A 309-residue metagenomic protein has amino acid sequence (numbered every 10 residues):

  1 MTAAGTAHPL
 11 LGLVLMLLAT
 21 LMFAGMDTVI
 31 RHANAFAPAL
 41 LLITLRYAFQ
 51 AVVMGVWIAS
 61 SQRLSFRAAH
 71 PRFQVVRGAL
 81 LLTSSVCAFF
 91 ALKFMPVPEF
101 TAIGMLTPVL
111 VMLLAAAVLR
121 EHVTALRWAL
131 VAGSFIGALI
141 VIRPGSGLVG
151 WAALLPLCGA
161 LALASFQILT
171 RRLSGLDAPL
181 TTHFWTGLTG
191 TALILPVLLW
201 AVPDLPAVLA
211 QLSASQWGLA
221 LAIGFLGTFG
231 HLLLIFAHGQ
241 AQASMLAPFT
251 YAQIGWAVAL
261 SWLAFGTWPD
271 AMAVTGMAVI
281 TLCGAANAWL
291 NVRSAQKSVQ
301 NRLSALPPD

Functional and structural regions predicted by a protein language model:
T2, G255-D309: C-terminal-most transmembrane helix of multi-pass membrane proteins
T2-A3, A51-H70, I136-L148, T191-S215 (+2 more regions): Membrane-interface helix-cap regions at the ends of transmembrane helices in multi-pass membrane proteins
L11-A19, I58, R63-A88, W151-G159 (+2 more regions): Loop-to-transmembrane-helix transition segments
L11-G12, F36-T83, A162-F166, W185-V202: Transmembrane alpha-helices of multi-pass small-molecule transport proteins
T28-R31, A39-L40, M54, L148-L212 (+1 more regions): Transmembrane alpha-helical segments that form core, pore/gating elements of small-molecule transporters/exporters
L41-T44, A48, F90-R120, A243-S261: Specific alpha-helical transmembrane segments that line the substrate/conduction pathway and gating interfaces
T101-G104, R120-I140, S146, G150-A153 (+1 more regions): Loop-to-transmembrane alpha-helix entry segments
T101-L106, L173-T189, T228-W262: Helix-helix packing/entry segments at the starts of transmembrane helices
